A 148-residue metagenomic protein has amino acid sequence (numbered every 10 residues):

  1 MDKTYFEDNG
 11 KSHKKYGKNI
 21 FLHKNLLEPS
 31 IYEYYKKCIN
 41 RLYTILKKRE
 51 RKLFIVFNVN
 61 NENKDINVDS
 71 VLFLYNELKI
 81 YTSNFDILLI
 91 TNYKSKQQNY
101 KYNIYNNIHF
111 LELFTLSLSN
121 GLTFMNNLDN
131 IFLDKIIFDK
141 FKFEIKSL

Functional and structural regions predicted by a protein language model:
M1-L148: Extracellular glycan-modifying ectodomains
